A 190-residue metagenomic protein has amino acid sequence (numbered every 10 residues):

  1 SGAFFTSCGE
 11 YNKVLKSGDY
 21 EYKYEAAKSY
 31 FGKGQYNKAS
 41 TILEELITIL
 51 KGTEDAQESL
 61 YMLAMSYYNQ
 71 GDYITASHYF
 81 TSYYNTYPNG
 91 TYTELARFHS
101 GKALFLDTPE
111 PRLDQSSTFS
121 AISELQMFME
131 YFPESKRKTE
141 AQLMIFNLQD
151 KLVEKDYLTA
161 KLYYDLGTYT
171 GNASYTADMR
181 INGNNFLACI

Functional and structural regions predicted by a protein language model:
F4-I190: Acidic, polar-rich low-complexity tracts and alpha-helical solenoid repeat scaffolds
